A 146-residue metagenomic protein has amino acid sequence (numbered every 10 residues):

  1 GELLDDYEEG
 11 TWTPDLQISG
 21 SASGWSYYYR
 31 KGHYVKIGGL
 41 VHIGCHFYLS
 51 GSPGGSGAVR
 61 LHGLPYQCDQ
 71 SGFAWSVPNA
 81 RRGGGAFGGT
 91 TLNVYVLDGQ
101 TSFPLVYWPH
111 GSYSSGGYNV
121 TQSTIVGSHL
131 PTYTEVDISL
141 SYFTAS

Functional and structural regions predicted by a protein language model:
G1-S146: Surface-exposed molecular-recognition determinants
